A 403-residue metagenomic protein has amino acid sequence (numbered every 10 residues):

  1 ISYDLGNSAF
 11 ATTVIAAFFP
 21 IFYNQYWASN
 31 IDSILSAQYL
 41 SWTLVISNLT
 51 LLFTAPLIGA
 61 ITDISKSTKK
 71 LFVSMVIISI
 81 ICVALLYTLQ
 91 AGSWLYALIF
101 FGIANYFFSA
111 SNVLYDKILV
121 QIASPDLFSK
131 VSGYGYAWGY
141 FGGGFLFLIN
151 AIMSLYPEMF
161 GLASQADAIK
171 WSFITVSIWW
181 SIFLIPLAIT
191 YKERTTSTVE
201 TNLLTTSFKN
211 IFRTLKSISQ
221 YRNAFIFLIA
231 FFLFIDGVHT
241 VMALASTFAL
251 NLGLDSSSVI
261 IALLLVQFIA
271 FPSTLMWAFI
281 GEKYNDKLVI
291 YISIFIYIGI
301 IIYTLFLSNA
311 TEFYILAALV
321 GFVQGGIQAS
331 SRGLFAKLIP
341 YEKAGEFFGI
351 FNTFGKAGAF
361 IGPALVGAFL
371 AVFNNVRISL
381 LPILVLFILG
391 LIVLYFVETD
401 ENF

Functional and structural regions predicted by a protein language model:
I1-N48, N223-G253, V259-A262: Helix-loop boundary and gating motifs at the non-cytosolic
S33-I34, S154-I178, A368-F387: A membrane-interface helix-boundary motif in multi-pass transporters
F53-S67, P272-D286, L370: Helix-to-loop junctions at the C-terminal end of transmembrane segments in multipass secondary transporters
K70-L85, L288-Y303: Structural signature of the two symmetry-related core transmembrane helices
C82, S93-S111, E312-G326: Hydrophobic core of transmembrane alpha-helices in multi-pass small-molecule transporters, especially MFS/SLC-type
A110-A123, G326-I339: Intracellular juxtamembrane helix-capping segments at the cytosolic ends of symmetry-related transmembrane helices
W179-T190, L381-F403: Multi-pass alpha-helical transporter architecture, strongest for 12-TM Major Facilitator/SLC carriers used
K192-L228: Juxtamembrane intracellular "pre-TM" segments in multi-pass secondary transporters
